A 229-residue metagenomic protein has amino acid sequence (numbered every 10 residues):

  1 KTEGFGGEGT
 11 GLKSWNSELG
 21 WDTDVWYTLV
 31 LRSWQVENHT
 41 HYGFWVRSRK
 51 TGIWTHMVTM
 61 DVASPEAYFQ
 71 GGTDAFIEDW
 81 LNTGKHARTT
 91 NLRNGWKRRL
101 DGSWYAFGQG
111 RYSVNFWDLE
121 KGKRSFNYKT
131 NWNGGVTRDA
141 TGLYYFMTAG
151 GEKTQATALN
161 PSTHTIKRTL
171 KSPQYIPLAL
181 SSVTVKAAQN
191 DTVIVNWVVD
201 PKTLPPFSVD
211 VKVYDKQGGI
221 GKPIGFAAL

Functional and structural regions predicted by a protein language model:
K1, V58-Y175: Ligand-recognition surfaces built from glycine- and aromatic
G4-T28: Short, aromatic/His-centered strand-loop micro-motif at the edge of beta-sheets
S14-G20, V183-T184, F226-A228: Beta-strand-rich interaction surfaces with strong enrichment in secreted/lumenal proteins
W21-H56: Carbohydrate-binding surfaces in secreted/extracellular proteins
F44, F207-K212: Short beta-strand elements bearing conserved aromatic residues within extracellular beta-rich modules
Q174-T184: Proline-enriched interdomain boundary motifs that mark the N-terminal boundary and often initiate the first structured
D191-L204: Conserved aromatic anchor
D210-L229: Recognizes extended acidic, P/S/T-rich segments that occur within or adjacent to Ig-like beta-sandwich modules
